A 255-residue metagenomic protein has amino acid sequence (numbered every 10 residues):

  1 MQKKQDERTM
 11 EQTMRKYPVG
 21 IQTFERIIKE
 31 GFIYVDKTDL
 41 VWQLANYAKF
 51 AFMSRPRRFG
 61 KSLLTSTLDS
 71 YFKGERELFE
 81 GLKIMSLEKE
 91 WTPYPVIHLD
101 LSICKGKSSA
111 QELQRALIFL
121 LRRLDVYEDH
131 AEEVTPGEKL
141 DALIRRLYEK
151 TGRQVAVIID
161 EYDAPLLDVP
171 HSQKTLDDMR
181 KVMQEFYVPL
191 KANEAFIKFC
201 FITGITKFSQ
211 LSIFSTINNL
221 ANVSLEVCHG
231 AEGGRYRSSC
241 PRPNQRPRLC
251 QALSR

Functional and structural regions predicted by a protein language model:
M1-E232, S238: Phosphate-binding site recognition
H229-R255: Structural signature of nuclease core domains in nucleic-acid processing machines
